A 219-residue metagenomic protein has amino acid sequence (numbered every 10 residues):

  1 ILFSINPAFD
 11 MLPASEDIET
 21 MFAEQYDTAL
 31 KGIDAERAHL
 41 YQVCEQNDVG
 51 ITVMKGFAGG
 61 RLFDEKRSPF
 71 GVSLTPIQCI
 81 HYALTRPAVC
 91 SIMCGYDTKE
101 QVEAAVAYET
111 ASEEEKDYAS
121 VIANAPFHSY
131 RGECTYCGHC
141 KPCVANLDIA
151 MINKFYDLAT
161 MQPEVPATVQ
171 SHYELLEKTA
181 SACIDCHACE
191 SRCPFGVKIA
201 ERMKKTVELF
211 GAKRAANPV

Functional and structural regions predicted by a protein language model:
I1-M151, M161-L175, E201: Beta/alpha (TIM)-barrel catalytic core signal, keyed to glycine-rich beta->alpha loops juxtaposed to Asp/Glu that bind
R86, K116, E208-V219: Iron-sulfur (Fe-S) cluster-binding modules
I92, T179-A182, R192-G196: Short, flexible active-site recognition loops that position polar ligands and cofactors
C134-C143, C183-C189, C193: Short cysteine clusters
V144-T160, S191, F195-L209: Iron-sulfur (Fe-S) cluster-binding segments and ferredoxin-like electron-carrier domains, especially [2Fe-2S]
M161-A188, A212-V219: Short Fe-S-cluster ligation motifs
